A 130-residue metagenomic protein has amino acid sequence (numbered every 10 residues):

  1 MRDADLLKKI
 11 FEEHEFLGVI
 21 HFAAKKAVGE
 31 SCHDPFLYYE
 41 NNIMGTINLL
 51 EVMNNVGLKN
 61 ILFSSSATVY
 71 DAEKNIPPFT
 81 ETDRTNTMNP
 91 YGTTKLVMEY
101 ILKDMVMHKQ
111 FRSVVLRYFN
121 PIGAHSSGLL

Functional and structural regions predicted by a protein language model:
M1-G18: Conserved Rossmann-fold cofactor-binding substructure of NAD(P)-dependent oxidoreductases
R2-D3, A24, N120: Short, glycine/acidic-enriched loop or turn micro-motifs at the edges of active sites
A4, A27-G29, A72-E73: Helix N-cap/beta-alpha junction loops of NAD(P)-dependent oxidoreductase domains
K9-E13, V52, D104: A generic secondary-structure signal
G18-I20, L62: N-terminal Rossmann-like NAD(P) cofactor-binding module of classical short-chain dehydrogenase/reductase
A23-K26, S65-S66: Conserved NAD(P)H cofactor-binding loop of Rossmann-fold oxidoreductase domains
H33-N48, N55, K59-N60, V69 (+1 more regions): Catalytic helix-loop patch of NAD(P)-dependent Rossmann-fold dehydrogenases
